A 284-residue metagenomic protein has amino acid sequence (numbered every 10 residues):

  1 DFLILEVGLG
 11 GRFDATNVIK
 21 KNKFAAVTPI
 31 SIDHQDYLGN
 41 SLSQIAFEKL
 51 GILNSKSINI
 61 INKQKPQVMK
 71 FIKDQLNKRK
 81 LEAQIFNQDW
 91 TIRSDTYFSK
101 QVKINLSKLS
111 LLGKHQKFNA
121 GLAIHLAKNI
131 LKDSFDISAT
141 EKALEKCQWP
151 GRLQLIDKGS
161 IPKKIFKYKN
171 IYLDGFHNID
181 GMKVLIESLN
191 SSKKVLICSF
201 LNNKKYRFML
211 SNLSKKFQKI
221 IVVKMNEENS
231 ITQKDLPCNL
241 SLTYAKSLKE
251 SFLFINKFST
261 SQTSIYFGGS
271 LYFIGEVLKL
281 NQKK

Functional and structural regions predicted by a protein language model:
F2-L5, F13-A26, I30-H34, Q44 (+1 more regions): Nucleotide phosphate-binding/pyrophosphate-handling subdomain across enzymes that bind or process nucleotide phosphates
G11, I19, I30-G39, S160 (+2 more regions): Flexible, gly/pro- and Lys/Arg-enriched active-site loops
R12-F13, V18-L81: Conserved catalytic-core segment of NTP-binding enzymes
G51-N59, N190-K194, K216-K219, T260-S261: Short, surface-exposed connector motifs at secondary-structure boundaries
I60-K63, Q75-R93, S110-K114, I137-C147 (+5 more regions): Beta-strand->loop->alpha-helix junctions that form or flank phosphate-binding loops in nucleotide-handling enzymes
N62-Q84, R93-T96, K167-L173, F208-S264: C-terminal helical cap/extension that packs against the catalytic core of soluble nucleotide-cofactor enzymes
D89-N105: Acidic-glycine-rich active-site phosphate/pyrophosphate-binding loop
S270: Active-site-proximal loop/hinge segments that shape catalytic or ion-binding/gating pockets
